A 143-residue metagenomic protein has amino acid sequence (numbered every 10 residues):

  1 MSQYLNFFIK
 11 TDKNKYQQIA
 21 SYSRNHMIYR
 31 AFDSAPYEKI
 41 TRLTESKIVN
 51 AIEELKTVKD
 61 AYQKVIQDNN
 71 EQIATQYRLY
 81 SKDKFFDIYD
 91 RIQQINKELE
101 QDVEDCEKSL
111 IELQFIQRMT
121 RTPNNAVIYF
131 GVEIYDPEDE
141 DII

Functional and structural regions predicted by a protein language model:
M1-I143: Acidic (Asp/Glu-rich) sequence patches and key acidic residues that form negatively charged surfaces used
